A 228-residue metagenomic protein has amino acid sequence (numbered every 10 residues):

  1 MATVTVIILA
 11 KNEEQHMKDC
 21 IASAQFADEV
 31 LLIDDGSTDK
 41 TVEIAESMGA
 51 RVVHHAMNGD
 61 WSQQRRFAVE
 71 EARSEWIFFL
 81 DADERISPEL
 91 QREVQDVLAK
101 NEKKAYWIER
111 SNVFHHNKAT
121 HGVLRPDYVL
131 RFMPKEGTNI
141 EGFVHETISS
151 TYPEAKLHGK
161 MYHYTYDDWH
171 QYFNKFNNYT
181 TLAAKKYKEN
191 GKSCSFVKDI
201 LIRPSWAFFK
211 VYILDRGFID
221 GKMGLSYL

Functional and structural regions predicted by a protein language model:
T3-T5: Cell-envelope/extracellular polymer assembly enzymes that use nucleotide-activated donors
I7-E29: Short, well-formed alpha-helical segments that are part of the catalytic scaffolds of diverse glycosyltransferases
H16-K18, D39-M48, E89-L90: Acidic helix N-cap motif at the loop->helix transition within catalytic regions of sugar-transfer enzymes
S23, D34-I44, M57, D81: A conserved acidic beta->alpha catalytic loop
F26, M48-G49, Y128, S150: Short, structured coil segments at secondary-structure junctions
L31, W76-L80: Short aromatic-hydrophobic micro-motifs that form the base-stacking/packing surface for donor nucleotide recognition
V42-R73: Conserved donor nucleotide-binding strand/loop of the catalytic core
S62-V69, W76, S87-L228: Catalytic-site signature of metal-activated, phosphate-bearing donor transferases, centered on the GT-A/GT-A-like
